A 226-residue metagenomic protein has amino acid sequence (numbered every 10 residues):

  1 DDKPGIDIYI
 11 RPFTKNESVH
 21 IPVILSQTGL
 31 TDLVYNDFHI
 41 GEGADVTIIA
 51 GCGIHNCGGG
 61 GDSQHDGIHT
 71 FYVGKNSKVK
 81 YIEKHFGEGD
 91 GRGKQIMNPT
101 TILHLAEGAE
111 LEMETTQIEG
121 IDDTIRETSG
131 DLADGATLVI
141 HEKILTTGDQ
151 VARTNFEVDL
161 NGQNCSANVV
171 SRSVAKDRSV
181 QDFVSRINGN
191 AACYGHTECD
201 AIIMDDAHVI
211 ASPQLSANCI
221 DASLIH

Functional and structural regions predicted by a protein language model:
D2-H226: Conserved beta-strand/loop scaffold segments within soluble protein domains that form the structured core and edges
